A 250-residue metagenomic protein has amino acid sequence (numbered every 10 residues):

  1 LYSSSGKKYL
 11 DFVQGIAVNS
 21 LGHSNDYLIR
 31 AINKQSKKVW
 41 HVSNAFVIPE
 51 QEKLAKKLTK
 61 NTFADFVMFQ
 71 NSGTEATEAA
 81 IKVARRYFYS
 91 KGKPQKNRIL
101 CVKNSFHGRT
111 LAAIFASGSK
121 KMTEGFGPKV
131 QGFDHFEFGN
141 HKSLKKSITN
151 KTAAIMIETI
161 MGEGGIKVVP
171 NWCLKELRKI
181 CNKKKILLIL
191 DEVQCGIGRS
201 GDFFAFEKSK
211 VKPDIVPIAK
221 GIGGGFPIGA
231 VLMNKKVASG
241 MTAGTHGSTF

Functional and structural regions predicted by a protein language model:
L1-F250: Conserved N-terminal phosphate-binding loop of PLP-dependent enzymes in the Aspartate aminotransferase
